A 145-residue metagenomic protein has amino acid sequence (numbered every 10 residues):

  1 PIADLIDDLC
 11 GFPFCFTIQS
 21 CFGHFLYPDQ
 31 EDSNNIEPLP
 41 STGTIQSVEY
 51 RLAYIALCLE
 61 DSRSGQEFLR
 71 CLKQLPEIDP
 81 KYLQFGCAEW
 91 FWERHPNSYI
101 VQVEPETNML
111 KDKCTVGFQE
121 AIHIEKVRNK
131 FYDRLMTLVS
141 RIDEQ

Functional and structural regions predicted by a protein language model:
P1-Q145: Structured alpha/beta or helical-core interaction and ligand-binding surfaces enriched in interleaved
